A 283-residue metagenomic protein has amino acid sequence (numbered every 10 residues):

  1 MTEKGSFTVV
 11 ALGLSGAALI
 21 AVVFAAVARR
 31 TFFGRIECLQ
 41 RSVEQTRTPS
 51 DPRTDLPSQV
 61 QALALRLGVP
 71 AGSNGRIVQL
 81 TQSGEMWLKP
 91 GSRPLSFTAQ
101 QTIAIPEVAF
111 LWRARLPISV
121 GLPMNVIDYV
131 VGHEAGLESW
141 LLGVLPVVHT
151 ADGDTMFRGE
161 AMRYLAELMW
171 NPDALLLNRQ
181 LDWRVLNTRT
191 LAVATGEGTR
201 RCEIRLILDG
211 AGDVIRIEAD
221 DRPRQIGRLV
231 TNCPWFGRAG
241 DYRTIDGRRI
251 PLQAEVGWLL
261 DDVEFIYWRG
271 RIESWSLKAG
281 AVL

Functional and structural regions predicted by a protein language model:
M1-F7: Short, Lys/Arg-rich N-terminal segment immediately upstream of the first membrane anchor
F7-F24: Hydrophobic alpha-helical topogenic segments used for membrane insertion/localization
F32-Q79: N-terminal leader/targeting segments and the immediate start of mature chains
A62-L65, V69-L145: N-terminal mature ectodomain segment of secretory-pathway/periplasmic proteins
N74-T81, I105-R113, A135, V185-A194 (+2 more regions): Short, hydrophobic/aromatic-rich segments at coil-to-beta transitions
Q100-I105, I127-Y129, R179-L186, L206 (+1 more regions): Short, exposed beta-strand/loop patches in secreted or surface proteins that constitute
E138-E197, V230: Flexible, processing/modification-adjacent segments and terminal tails in exported/periplasmic/extracellular proteins
A192-A279: Gly/Pro-enriched, hydrophobic low-complexity segments that function as extracytoplasmic propeptides/linkers
